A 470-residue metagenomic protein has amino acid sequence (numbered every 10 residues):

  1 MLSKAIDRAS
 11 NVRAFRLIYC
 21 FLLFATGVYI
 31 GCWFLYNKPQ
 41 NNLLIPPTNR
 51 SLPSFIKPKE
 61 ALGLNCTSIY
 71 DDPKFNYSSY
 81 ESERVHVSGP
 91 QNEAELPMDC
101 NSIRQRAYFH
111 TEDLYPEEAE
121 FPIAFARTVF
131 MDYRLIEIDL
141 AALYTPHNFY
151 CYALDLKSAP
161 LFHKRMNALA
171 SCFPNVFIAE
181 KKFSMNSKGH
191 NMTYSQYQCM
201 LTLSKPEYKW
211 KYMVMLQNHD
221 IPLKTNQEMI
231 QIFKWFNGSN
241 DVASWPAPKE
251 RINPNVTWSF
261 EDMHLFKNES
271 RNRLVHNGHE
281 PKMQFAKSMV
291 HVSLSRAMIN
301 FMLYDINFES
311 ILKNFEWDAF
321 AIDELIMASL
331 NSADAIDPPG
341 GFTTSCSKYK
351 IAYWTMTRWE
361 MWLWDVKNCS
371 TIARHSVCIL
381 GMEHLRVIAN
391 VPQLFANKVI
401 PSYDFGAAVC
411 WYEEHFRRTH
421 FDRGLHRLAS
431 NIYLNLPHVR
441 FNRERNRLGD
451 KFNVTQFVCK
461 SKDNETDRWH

Functional and structural regions predicted by a protein language model:
L2-H470: ER/Golgi luminal nucleotide-sugar-dependent glycosyltransferases, focusing on the catalytic module
